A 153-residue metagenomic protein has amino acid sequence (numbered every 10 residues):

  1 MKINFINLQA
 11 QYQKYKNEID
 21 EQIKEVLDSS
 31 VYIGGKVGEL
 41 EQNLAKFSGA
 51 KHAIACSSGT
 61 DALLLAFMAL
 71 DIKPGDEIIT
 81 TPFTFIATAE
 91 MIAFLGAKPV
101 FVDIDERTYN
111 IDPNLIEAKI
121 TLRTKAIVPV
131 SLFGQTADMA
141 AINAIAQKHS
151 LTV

Functional and structural regions predicted by a protein language model:
M1-S29: N-terminal "arm"/small-domain region of PLP-dependent enzymes with the aminotransferase-like
N4-N7, S57, V128: Short beta-strand segments
K14, E18-Q22, G35, E39 (+2 more regions): Generic alpha-helical secondary structure signal
D20, K24, D28, E41-A45 (+5 more regions): Solvent-exposed, non-membrane alpha-helical residues enriched in polar/charged side chains
S29-E77, M91-L95, F101-D103: Phosphate-binding glycine-rich loop
M68-V153: PLP-dependent aminotransferase-like
